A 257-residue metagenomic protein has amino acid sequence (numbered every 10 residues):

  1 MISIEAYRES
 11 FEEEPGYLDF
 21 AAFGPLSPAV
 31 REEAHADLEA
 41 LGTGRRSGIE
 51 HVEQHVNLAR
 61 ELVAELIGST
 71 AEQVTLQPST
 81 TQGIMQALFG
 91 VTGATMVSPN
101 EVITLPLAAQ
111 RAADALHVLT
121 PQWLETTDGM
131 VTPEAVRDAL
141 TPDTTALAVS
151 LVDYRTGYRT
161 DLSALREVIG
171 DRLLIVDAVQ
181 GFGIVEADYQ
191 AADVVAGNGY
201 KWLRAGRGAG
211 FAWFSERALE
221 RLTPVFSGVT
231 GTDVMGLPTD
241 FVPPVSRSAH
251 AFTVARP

Functional and structural regions predicted by a protein language model:
M1-P257: Pyridoxal 5′-phosphate
